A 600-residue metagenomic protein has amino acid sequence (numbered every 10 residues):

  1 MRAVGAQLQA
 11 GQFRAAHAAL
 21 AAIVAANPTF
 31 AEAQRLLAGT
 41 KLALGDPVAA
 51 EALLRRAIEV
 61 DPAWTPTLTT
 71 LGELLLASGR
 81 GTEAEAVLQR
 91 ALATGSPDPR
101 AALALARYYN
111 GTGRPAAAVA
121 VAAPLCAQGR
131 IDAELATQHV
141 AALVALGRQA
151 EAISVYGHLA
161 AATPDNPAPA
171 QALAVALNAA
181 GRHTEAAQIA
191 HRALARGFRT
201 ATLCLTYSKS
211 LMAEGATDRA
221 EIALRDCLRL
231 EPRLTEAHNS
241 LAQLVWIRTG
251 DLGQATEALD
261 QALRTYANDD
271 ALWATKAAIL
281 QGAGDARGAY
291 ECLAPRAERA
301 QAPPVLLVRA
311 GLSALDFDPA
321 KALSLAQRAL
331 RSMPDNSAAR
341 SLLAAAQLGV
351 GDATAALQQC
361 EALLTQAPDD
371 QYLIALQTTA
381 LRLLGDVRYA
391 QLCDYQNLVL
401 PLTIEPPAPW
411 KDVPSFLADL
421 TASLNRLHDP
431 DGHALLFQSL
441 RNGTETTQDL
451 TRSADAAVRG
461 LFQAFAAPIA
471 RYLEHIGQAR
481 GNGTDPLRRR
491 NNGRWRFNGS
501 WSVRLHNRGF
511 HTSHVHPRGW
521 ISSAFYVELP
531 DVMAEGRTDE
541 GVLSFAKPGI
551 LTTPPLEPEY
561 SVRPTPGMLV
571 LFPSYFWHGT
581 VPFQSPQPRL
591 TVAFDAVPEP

Functional and structural regions predicted by a protein language model:
Q9, A43, A77, G111-T112 (+8 more regions): Register position in tetratricopeptide repeats
A22-I23, R56-A57, R90-A91, P124-L125 (+7 more regions): Canonical positions in the second alpha-helix
P28, P62, S96, R130 (+7 more regions): Short coil turns that delineate tetratricopeptide repeat
E32, P66, R100, E134 (+7 more regions): Start-of-helix register in tetratricopeptide repeats
L36, T70, A104, Q138 (+7 more regions): Canonical tetratricopeptide repeat
G282, R452-A466, A470-L571, F576 (+2 more regions): Catalytic core of non-heme Fe(II) oxygenases with the double-stranded beta-helix
Q391-L487, F510: Non-heme Fe(II)/2-oxoglutarate
